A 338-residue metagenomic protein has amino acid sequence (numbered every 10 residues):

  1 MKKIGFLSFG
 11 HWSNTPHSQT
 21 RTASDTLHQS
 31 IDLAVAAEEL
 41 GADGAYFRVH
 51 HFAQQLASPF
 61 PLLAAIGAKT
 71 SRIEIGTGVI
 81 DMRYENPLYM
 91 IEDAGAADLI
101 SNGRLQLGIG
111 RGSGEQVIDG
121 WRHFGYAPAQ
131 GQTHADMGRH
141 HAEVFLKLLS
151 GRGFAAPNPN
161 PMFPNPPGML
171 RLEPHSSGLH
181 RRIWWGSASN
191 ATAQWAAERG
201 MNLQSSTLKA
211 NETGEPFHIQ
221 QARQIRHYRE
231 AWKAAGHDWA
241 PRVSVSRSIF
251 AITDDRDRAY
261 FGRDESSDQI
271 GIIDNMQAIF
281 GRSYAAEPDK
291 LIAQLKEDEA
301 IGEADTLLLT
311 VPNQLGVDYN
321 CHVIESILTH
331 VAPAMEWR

Functional and structural regions predicted by a protein language model:
M1-I73: N-terminal beta1-alpha1-beta2 module of alpha/beta enzyme domains
K2-A23, Y84-F154, N211: Flexible, glycine-rich active-site loops centered on histidine and acidic residues that chelate a metal or position
I4, G41, V49, I66 (+6 more regions): Conserved, mostly hydrophobic/aromatic
I4-S8, A45-F47, I75-G78, L105-I109 (+4 more regions): Hydrophobic faces of well-ordered beta-strands that scaffold small-molecule active sites in alpha/beta enzyme cores
W12-H28, I80-P87, S177-S187, A278-D289: Active-site mouth loops of central-metabolism enzymes
G44-I66, D81, T207-H218, L308-C321: Glycine-rich, proline-tolerant flexible connector loops at the mouths of alpha/beta enzymes
L56-I80, M137, E325-R338: Alpha-helix-loop-beta-strand connector modules within alpha/beta enzyme cores
Q130-L172, S205-S206, T213-D305, R338: An alpha-helical appendage that flanks or caps ligand/catalytic pockets
